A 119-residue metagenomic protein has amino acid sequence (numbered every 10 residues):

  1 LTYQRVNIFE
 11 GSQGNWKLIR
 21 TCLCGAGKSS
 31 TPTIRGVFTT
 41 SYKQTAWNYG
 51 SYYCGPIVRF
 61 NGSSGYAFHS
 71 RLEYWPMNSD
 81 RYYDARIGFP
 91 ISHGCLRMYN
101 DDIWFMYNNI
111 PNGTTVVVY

Functional and structural regions predicted by a protein language model:
L1-Q44, Y49, G55-I57: Cell wall/extracellular polymer interaction/catalysis modules
T31-R35, Q44-Y119: Exported/periplasmic cell-wall-interacting domains
